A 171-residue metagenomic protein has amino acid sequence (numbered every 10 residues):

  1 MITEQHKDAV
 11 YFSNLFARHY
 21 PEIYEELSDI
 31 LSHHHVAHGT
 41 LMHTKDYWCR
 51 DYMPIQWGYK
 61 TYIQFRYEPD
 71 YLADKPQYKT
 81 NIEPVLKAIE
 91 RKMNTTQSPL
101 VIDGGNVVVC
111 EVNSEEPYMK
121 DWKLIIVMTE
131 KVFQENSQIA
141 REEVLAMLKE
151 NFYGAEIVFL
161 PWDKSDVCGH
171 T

Functional and structural regions predicted by a protein language model:
M1-T171: The feature marks the mature, well-folded catalytic cores of soluble enzymes
